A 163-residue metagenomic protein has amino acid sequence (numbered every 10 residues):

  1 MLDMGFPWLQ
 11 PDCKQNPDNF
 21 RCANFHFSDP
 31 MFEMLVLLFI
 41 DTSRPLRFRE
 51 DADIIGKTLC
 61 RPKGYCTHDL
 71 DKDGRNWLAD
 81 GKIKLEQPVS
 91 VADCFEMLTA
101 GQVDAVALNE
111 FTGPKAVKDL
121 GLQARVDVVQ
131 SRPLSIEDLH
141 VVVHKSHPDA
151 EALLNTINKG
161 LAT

Functional and structural regions predicted by a protein language model:
M1-D53, C66-T67, S131-P133: Acidic, polar ligand-binding/catalytic clefts
M1-G5, A52, V91-T112, D119: Short helices/loops that flank or line small-molecule/ion binding pockets
D3-P7, L37-L38, C60-P62, Q87 (+1 more regions): Structural recognition of the beta-strand scaffold that forms the well-ordered cores of secreted hydrolase catalytic
D29, I55, P62-P88, V117-Q123: Ligand-binding cleft/hinge of the Venus flytrap
M31, D51, Q87-V91, V106 (+3 more regions): Solvent-exposed, acidic/flexible segments
F32-L37, L122-N158: Periplasmic-binding protein-like
L35, D51, D71, A92-F95 (+4 more regions): Extracytoplasmic/secreted envelope proteins and their assembly/folding machinery, especially bacterial periplasmic
R44-P45, I55-Y65, V141-T163: Extended ligand-binding regions for polar small-molecule ligands
